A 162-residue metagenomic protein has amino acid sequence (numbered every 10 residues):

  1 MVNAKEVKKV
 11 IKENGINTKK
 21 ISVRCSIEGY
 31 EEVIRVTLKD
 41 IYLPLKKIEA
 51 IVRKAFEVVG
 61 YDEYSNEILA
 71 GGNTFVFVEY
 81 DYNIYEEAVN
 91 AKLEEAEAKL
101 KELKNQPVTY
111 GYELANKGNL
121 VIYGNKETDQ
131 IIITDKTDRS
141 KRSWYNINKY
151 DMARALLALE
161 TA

Functional and structural regions predicted by a protein language model:
M1-K5: Short, surface-exposed ligand-recognition loops at beta-strand->loop->(often short) alpha-helix junctions that present
K19-I41: Short edge beta-strands and adjacent turn/loop segments
I41-K101, V108-Y150: Acidic, low-complexity, intrinsically disordered interaction modules
L103-Q106, L156-L157: Extended, compositionally biased alpha-helical segments that mediate assembly or anchoring
Y150-L159: Short, surface-exposed linear segments at secondary-structure transitions and domain or protein termini
